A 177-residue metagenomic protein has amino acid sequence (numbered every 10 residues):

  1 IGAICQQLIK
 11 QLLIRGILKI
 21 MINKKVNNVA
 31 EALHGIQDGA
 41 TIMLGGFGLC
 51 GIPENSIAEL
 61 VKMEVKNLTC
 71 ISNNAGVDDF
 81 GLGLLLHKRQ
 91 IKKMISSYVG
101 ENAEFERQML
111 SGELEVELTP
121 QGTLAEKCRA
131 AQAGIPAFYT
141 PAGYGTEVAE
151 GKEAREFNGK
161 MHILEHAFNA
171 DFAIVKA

Functional and structural regions predicted by a protein language model:
L8-L12: Hydrophobic, low-acid, alpha-helix-prone terminal segments
M21-A177: Conserved alpha/beta enzyme-core scaffold
